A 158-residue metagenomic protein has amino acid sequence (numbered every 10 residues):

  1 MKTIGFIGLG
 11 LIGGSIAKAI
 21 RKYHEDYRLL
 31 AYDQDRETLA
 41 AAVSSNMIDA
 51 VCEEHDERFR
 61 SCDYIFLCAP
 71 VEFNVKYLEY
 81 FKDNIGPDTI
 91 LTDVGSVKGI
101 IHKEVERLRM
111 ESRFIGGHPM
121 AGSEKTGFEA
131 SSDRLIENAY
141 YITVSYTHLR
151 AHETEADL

Functional and structural regions predicted by a protein language model:
M1-E54: NAD(P)+-binding Rossmann beta1-loop-alpha1 motif at the extreme N-terminus of oxidoreductases
I4, I65, L91: Receiver (REC) domain switch-region micro-motif
E57-K82: Rossmann-like NAD(P)-binding element
A69, G95, S145: Glycine-rich, N-terminal phosphate-binding loop of Rossmann-like dinucleotide-binding domains
Y80-E129: Rossmann-like NAD(P)(H) cofactor-binding subdomain of soluble oxidoreductases
D133-I142: Acidic/polar active-site rim loop that often engages polyanionic ligands
T147-T154: Conserved small/polar residues in nucleotide/adenosyl-binding loops
